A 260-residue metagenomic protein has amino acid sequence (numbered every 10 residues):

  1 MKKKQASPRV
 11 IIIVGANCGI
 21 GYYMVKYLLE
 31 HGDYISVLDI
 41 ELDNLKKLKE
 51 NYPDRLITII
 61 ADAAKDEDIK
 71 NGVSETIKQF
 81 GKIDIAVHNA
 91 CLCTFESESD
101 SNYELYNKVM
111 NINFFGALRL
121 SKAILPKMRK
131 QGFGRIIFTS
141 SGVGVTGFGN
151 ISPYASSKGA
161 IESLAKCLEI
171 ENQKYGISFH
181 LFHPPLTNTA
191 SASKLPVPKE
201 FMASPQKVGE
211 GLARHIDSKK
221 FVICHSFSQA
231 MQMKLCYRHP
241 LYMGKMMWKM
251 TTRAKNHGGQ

Functional and structural regions predicted by a protein language model:
N17-C18: Conserved glycine-rich cofactor-binding loop
Y52-D66: Rossmann-fold cofactor-recognition segment
N89-T94: Conserved NAD(P)H cofactor-binding loop of Rossmann-fold oxidoreductase domains
S97-K108: Substrate-binding pocket helix/loop in short-chain dehydrogenase/reductase
S121, S157: Active-site helix of classical SDR
S141: Residue(s) in the substrate-gating loop at a strand-loop-helix junction that position the organic substrate next
L181, V197-M233: C-terminal helical subdomain
